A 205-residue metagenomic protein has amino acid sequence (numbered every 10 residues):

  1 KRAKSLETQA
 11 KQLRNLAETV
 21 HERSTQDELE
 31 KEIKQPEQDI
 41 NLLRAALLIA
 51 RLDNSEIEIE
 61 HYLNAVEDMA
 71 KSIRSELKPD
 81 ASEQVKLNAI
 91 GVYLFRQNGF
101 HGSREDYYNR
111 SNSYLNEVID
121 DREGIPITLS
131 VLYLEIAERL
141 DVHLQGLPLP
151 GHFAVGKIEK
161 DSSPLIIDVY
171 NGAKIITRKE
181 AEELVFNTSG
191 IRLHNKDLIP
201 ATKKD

Functional and structural regions predicted by a protein language model:
K1-D205: A structural boundary/capping signal
